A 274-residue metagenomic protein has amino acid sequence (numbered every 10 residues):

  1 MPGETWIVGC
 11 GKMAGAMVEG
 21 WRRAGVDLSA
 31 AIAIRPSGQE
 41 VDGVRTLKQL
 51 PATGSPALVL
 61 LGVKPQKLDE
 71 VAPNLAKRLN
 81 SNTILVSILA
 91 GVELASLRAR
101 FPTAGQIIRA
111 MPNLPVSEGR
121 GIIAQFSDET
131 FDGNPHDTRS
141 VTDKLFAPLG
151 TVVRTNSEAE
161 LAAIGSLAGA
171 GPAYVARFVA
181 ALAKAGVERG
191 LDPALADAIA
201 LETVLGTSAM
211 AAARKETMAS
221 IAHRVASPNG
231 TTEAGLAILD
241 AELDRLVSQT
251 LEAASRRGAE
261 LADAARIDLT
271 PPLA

Functional and structural regions predicted by a protein language model:
M1-W6: Extreme N-terminal starter segment of soluble prokaryotic enzymes
C10-G11: Glycine-rich Rossmann-fold phosphate-binding loop(s) that bind the pyrophosphate of adenine dinucleotide cofactors
A14-E19, S37-Q125, E129: Rossmann-like NAD(P)(H) cofactor-binding subdomain of soluble oxidoreductases
A24-G43: NAD(P)-binding Rossmann-fold cofactor-contacting core
I32, S96-Q106, I122-A163, Y174-A213 (+2 more regions): Internal alpha-helical scaffold of NAD(P)-dependent oxidoreductase catalytic cores
A162-A173, A222: A short glycine-threonine-serine/GTX helix/turn-capping micro-motif
L201-A274: NAD(P)-dependent Rossmann-like dehydrogenase/reductase catalytic/cofactor-binding core
